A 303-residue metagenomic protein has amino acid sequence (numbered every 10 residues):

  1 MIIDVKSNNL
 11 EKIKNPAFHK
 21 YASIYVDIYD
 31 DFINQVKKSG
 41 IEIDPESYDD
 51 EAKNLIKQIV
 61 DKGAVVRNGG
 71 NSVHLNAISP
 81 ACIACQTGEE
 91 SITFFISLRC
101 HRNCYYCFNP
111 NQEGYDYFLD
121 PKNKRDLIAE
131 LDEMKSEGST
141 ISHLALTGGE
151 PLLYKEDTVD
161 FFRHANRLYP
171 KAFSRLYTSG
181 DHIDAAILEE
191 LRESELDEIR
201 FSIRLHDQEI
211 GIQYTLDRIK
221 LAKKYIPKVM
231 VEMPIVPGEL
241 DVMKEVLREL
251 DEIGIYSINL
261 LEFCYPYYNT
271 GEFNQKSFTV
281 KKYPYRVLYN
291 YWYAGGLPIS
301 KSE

Functional and structural regions predicted by a protein language model:
M1-N54, C264-E303: Auxiliary Fe-S-binding modules of radical SAM enzymes
D27-F94, N111-D116: N-terminal [4Fe-4S]-dependent radical SAM core
I78-S91, F95, N109-L146, E156-D160 (+1 more regions): Conserved alpha-helical substructure of the radical SAM core
C100, C104-C107: Short cysteine clusters
N111-K124, G138-Y154, L168-I183, S194-T215 (+2 more regions): Core AdoMet radical
K155-R163, D184-R192, G211-T215, M243-V246: Distinct, well-ordered alpha-helical segments
V159-P170, R192, I219-K224, E303: Surface-exposed amphipathic alpha-helices with a cationic face
Q213-A294: Conserved C-terminal portion of the radical SAM core fold that forms the substrate/S-adenosylmethionine-binding
